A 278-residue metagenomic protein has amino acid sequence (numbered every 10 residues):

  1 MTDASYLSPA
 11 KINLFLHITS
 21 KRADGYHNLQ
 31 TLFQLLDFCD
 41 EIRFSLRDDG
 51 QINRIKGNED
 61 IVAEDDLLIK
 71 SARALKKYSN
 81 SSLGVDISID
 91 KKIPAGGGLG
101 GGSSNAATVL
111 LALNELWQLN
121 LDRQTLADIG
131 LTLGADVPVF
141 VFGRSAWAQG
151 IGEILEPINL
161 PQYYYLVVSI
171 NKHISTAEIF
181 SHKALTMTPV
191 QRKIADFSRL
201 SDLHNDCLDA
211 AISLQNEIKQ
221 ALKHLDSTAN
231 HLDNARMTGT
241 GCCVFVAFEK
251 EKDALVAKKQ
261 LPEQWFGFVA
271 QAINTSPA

Functional and structural regions predicted by a protein language model:
M1-G96, E115, L119-Q124, I151 (+1 more regions): ATP-binding N-lobe of GHMP and related small-molecule kinases
T2-S8, N13-T31, L119-N234, A247-A278: ATP-dependent small-molecule kinase catalytic core of the GHMP/sugar-kinase superfamily and closely related
D48-I61, V109, L131, D196-H204: Short, basic/glycine-rich phosphate-binding loops at helix/coil junctions that contact nucleotide phosphates
R73, T108-N114, D128-L131: A broadly conserved amphipathic alpha-helix scaffold signal in soluble, globular proteins
K91, G97, G101, K250: Active-site acidic-Proline motif in GNAT/NAT acetyltransferases
G97-R123, V139: DPxDG-like acidic metal-binding loop motif
G241-V244: Conserved glycine-rich beta-strand-loop-beta hairpin in the small C-terminal domain of fold type I
